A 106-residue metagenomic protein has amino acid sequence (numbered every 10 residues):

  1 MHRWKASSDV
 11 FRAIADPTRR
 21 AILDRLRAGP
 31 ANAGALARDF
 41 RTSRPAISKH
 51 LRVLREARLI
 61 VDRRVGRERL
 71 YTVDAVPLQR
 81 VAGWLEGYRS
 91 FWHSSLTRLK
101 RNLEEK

Functional and structural regions predicted by a protein language model:
M1-A6, D24, Q79-K106: Amphipathic alpha-helical dimerization/coiled-coil segments that flank or bridge DNA-binding/regulatory modules
H2-S43, E68-Q79, G83: N-terminal helix-turn-helix DNA-binding core of bacterial DNA-binding proteins
D24, K49-R52, D62: Base-recognition residues in the alpha-helical recognition helix of bacterial helix-turn-helix
R38, K49, R55-E56: Alpha-helical residues within the helix-turn-helix
A46: Residues in the helix-turn-helix
R55-T72: Beta-hairpin "wing" of winged helix-turn-helix
